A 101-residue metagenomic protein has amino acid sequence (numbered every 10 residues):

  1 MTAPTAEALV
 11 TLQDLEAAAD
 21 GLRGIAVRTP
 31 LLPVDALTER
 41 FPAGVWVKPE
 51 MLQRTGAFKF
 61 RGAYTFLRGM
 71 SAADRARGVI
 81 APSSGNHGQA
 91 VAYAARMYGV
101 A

Functional and structural regions predicted by a protein language model:
M1-A101: PLP-dependent amino-acid enzyme catalytic core
